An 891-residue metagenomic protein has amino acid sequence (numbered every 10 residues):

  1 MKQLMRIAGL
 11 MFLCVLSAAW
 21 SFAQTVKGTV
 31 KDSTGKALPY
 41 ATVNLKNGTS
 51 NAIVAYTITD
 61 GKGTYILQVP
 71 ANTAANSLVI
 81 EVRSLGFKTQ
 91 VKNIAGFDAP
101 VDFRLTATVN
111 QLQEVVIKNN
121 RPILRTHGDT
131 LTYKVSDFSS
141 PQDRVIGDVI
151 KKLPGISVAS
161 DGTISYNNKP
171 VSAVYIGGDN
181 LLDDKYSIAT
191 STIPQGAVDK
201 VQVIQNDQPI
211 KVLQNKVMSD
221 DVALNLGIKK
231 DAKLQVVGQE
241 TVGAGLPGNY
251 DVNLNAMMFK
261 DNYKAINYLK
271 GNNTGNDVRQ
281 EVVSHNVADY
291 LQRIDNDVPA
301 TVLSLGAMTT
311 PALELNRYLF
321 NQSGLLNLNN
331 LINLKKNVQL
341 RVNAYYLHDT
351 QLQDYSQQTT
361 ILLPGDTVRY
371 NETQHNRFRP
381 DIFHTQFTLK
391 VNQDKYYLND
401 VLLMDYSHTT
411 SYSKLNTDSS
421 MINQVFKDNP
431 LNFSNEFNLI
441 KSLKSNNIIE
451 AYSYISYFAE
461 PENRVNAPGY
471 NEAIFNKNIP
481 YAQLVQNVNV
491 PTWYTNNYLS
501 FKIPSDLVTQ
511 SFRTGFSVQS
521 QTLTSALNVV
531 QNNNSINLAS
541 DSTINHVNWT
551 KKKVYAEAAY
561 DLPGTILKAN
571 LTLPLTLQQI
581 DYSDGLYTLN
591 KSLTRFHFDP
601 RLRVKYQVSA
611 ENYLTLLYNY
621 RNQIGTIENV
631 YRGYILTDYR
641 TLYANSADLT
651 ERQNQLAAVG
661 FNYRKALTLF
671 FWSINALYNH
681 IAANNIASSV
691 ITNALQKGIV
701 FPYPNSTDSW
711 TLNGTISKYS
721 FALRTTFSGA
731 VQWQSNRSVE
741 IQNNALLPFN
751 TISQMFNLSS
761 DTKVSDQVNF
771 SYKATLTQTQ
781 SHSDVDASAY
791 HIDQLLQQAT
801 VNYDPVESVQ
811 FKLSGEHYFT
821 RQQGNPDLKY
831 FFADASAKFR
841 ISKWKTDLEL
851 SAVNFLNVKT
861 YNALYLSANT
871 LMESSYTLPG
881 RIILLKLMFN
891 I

Functional and structural regions predicted by a protein language model:
F22-N110, K152, S157, S165-N167: Periplasm-facing N-terminal accessory domains of Gram-negative outer-membrane beta-barrel systems
G35, K62-T64, N72-T73, L85-A99 (+17 more regions): Membrane-proximal, glycine/serine-rich, low-complexity loop/turn segments characteristic of large bacterial
I94, Q214-N215, R279-S284, L352-V368 (+15 more regions): Outer-membrane beta-barrel translocator domains and adjoining extracellular loop/strand segments of Gram-negative
Q235-L246, A265-L269, L575-Q579, N645-A647 (+4 more regions): Transmembrane beta-strand segments that form the barrel wall of outer-membrane beta-barrel proteins
Y318-F320, H375-R379, M421-L431, N487-W493 (+9 more regions): Replace "Gram-negative outer membrane beta-barrel proteins" with "bacterial and organellar outer membrane beta-barrel
Q374-I382, Q386, I440-S442, A482-N570 (+4 more regions): Outer-membrane beta-barrel transmembrane domain signature of Gram-negative proteins, especially the mid-to-C-terminal
L538-N545, Y555, A644, T650 (+2 more regions): Outer membrane beta-barrel strand-and-loop segments of large Gram-negative receptors, especially TonB-dependent
N757-L776, Y790-I891: Conserved C-terminal beta-signal and adjacent last beta-strands/turns of outer-membrane beta-barrel proteins
